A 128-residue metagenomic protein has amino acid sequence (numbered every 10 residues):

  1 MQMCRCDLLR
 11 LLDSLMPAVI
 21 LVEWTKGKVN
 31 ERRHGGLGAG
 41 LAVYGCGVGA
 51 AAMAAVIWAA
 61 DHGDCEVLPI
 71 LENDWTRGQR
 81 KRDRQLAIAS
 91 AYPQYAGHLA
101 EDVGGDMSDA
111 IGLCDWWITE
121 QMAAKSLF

Functional and structural regions predicted by a protein language model:
M1-F128: Phosphate- and other anionic-substrate recognition elements at nucleic-acid/protein interfaces
